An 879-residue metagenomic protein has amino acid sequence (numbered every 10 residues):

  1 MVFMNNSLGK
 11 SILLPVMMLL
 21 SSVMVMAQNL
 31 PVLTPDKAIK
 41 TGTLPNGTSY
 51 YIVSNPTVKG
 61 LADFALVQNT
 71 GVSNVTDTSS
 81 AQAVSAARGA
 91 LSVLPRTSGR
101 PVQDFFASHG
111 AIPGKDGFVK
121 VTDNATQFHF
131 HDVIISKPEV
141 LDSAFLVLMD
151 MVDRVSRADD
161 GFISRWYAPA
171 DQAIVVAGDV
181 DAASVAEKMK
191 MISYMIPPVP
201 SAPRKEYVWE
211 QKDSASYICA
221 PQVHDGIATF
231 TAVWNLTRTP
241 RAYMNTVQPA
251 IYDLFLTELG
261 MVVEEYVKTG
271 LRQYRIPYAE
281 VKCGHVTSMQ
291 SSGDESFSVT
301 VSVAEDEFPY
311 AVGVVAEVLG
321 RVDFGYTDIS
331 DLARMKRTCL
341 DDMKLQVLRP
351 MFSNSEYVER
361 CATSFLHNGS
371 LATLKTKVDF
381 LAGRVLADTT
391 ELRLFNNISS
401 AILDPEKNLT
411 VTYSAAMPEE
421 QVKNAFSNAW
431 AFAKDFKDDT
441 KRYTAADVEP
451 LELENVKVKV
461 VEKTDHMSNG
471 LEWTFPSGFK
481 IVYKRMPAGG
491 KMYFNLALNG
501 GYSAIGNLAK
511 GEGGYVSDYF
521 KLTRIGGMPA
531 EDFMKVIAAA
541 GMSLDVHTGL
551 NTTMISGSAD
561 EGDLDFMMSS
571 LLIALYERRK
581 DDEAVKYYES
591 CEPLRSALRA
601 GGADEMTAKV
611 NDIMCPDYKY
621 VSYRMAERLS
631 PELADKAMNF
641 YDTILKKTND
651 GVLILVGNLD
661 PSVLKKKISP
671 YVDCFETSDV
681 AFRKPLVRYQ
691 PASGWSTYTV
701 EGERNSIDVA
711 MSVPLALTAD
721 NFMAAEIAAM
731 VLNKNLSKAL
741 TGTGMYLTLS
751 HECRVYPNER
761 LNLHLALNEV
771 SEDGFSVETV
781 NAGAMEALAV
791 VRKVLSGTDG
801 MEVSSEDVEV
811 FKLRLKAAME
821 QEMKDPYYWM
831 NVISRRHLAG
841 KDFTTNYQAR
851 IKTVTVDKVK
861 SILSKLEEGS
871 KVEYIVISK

Functional and structural regions predicted by a protein language model:
M1-G9: N-terminal secretory signal peptides that target proteins for export/translocation
L14-V23: Bacterial N-terminal signal peptides
A27-T57, A170-N245, P249-A250, T257-K268 (+10 more regions): Proteolytic maturation boundary segments
G42, K120, R165-W166, P221-Q222 (+5 more regions): Replace "in large, NTP-powered and nucleic-acid-processing enzymes" with "in large, NTP-powered factors and other
V53, V58-A87, G99-D153, A158-S164 (+12 more regions): M16 family metallopeptidases and their MPP-like homologs
L394, K636-F640, L788, K858: Well-ordered alpha-helical segments embedded in enzymatic catalytic cores
L629-L633, A637: Alpha-helical scaffold elements lining the catalytic groove of polysaccharide deacetylases
